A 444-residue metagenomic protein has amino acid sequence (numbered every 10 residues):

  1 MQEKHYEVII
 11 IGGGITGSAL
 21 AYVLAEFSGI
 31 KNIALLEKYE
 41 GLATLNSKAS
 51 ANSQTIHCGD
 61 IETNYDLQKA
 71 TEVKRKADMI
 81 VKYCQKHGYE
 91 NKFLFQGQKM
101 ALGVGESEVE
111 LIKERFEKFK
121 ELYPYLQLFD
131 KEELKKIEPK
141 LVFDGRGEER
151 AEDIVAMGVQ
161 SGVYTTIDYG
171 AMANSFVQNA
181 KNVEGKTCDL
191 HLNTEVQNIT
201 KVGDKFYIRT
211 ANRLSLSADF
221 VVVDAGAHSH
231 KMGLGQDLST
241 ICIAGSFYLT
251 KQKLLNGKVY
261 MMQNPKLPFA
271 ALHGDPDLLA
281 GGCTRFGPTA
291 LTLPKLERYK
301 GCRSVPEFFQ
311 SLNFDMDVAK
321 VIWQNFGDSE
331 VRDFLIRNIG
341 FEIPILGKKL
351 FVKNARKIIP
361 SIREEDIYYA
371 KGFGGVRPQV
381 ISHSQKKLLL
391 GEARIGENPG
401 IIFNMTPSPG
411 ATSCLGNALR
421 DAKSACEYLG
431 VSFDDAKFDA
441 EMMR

Functional and structural regions predicted by a protein language model:
Y6-A34: N-terminal Rossmann-like FAD-binding beta1-loop-alpha1 element of flavoenzymes
A19, I199-K201, T210-E307: Flavin-dependent oxidoreductases
A25-A49: Glycine-rich FAD pyrophosphate-binding loop
S53-K140, L293-K295, Y299-V305: Dinucleotide-binding Rossmann-like beta1-alpha1 core, especially the glycine-rich loop that anchors the ADP
V104-Q178, D189-H191, I199-K201, F309-F326: Flavin (FAD/FMN) cofactor-binding and adjacent substrate-gating region of FAD-dependent oxidoreductase domains
M157-N212, L216, F220, D224 (+1 more regions): Helical element adjacent to the flavin cofactor pocket in flavoenzyme catalytic cores
Y260-K371: Active-site lid/adjacent beta-loop-alpha segment flanking the redox-cofactor pocket in flavoenzymes
K320-D434: C-terminal catalytic lobe of FAD-dependent flavoproteins
